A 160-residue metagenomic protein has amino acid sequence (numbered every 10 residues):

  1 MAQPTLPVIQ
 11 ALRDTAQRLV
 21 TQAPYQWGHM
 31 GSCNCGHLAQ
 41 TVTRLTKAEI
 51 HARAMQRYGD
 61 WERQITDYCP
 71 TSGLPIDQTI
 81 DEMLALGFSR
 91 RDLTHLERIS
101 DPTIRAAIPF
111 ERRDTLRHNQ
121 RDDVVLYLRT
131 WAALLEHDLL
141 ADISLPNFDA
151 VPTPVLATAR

Functional and structural regions predicted by a protein language model:
M1-R160: Cysteine-nucleophile amide-bond enzymes
